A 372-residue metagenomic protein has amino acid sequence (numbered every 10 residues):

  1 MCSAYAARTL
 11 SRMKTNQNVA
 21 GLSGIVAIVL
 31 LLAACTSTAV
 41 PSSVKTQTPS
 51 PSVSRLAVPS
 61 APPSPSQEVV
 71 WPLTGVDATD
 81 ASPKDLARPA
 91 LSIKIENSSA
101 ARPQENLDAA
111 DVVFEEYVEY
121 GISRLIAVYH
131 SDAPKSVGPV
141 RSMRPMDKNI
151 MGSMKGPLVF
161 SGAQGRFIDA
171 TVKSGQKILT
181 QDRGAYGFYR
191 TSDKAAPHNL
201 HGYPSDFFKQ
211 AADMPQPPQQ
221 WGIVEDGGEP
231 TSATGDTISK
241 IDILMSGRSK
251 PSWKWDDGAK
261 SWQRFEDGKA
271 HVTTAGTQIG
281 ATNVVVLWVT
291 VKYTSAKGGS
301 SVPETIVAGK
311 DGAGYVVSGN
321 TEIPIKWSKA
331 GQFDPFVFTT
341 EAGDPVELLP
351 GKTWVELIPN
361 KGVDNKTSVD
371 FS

Functional and structural regions predicted by a protein language model:
R12-S23: Bacterial N-terminal signal peptides that target proteins for export
L31-A34: C-terminal motif of bacterial Sec signal peptides marking the signal peptidase cleavage site
T36-T38: Bacterial signal peptide processing site
V44-P65: Post-signal peptide N-terminal segment of mature Sec-exported envelope proteins
R55, Q67-A110, E119-S372: A surface/extracellular/periplasmic glyco- and lipid-processing/surface-interacting theme
